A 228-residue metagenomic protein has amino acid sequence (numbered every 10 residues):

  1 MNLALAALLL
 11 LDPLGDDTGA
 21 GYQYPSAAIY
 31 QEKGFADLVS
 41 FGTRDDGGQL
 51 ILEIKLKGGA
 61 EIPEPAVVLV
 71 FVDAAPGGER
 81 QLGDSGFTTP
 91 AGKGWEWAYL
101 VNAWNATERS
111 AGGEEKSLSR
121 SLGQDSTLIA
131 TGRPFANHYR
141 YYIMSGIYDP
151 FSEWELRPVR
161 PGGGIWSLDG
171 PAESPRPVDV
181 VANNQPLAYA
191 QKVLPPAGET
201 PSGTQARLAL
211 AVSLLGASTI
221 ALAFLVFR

Functional and structural regions predicted by a protein language model:
M1-L3, V226-R228: Positively charged n-region of N-terminal signal peptides that target proteins for export
L3-L11: Hydrophobic alpha-helical targeting segments used for export or membrane insertion
D12-L14, G19-G21, P25-A103: Surface-exposed, glycine/proline- and aromatic-rich loop segments on solvent-exposed faces across compartments
K33-G34, E108-L118: Short beta-strand and strand-turn-strand segments in soluble, beta-rich domains
V39-T43, K116-S121: Beta-strand-rich interaction surfaces with strong enrichment in secreted/lumenal proteins
G48-L50, W104-T107, D125-L128: Hydrophobic residues embedded in beta-strands of well-ordered beta-sheets
P76-W95, F135-V226: Acidic/polar low-complexity flexible segments
G123-N137: Localized edge beta-strand/strand-to-loop motifs within extracellular or lumenal beta-rich domains
